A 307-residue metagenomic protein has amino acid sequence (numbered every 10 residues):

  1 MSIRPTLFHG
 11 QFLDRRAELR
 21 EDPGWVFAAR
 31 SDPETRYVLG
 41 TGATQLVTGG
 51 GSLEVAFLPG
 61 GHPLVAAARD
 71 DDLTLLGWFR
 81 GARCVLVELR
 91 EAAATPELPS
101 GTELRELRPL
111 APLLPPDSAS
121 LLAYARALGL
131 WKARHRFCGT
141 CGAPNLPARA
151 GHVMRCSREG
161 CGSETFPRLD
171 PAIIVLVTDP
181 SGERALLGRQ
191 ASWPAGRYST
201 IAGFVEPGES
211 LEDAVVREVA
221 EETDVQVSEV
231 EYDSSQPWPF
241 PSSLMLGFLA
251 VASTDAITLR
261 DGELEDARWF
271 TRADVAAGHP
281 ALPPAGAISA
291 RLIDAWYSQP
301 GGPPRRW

Functional and structural regions predicted by a protein language model:
M1-H135, L146-R149, W193-Y198, R260-W307: Nudix hydrolase/Nudix homology domain
L75, L86, F137, R155 (+4 more regions): Conserved hydrophobic/aromatic beta-strand scaffold that supports enzyme active sites
A123-L176: Cys/His-rich short segments
M154-S199, F204, Q226-V227, A252: N-terminal strand-loop-strand
I201, V215, V219: Hydrophobic alpha-helical positions that pack around
E209-S210: Surface-exposed, charge/polar-rich loops and edge strands
V230-D233: Beta-strand segments within the central parallel beta-sheet cores of soluble alpha/beta enzyme folds
Q236-L259: Active-site-adjacent beta-strand/loop module that shapes the phosphate/pyrophosphate-binding cleft
